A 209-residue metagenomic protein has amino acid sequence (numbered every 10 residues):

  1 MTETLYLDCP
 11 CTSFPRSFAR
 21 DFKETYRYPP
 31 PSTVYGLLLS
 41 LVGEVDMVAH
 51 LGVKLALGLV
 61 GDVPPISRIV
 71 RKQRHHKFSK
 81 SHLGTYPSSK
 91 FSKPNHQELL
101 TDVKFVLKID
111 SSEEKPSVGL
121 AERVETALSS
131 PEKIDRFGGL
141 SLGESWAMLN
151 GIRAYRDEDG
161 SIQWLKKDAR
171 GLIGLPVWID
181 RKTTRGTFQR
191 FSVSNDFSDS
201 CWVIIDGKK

Functional and structural regions predicted by a protein language model:
M1-A19: N-terminal, Lys/Arg- and Ser/Thr-rich interaction peptides
E3, V53-L55, V103-F105: Generic beta-strand structural signal
Y6, A56-G58, K108: Residues in well-ordered beta-strands of folded domains
T12, G43, F91-N95: Residue-level detector of functional hotspots within protein domains
T12, Y26, E98: Flexible, active-site-adjacent loop/turn segments at secondary-structure boundaries
T12-F14, E44-D46, E114-S117: Primarily extracytoplasmic ectodomains and periplasmic/lumenal surface modules that are beta-strand-rich
F18-L83: Glycine/small-residue-rich interface belts in oligomeric ring/scaffold proteins and their assembly partners
V60-K209: Internal, well-folded beta-alpha domain core
